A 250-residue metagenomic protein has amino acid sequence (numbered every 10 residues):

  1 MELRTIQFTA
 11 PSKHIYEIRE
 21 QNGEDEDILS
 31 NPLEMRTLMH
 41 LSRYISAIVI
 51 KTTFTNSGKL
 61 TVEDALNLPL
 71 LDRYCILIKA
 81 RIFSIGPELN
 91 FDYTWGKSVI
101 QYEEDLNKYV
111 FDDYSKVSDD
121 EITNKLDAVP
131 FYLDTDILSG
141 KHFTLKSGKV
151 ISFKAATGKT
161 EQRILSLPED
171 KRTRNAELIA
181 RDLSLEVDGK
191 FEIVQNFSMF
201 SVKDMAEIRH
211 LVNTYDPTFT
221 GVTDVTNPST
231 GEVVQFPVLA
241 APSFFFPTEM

Functional and structural regions predicted by a protein language model:
M1-M250: Short, surface-exposed, charged amphipathic helix/loop patches that serve as local interaction elements
